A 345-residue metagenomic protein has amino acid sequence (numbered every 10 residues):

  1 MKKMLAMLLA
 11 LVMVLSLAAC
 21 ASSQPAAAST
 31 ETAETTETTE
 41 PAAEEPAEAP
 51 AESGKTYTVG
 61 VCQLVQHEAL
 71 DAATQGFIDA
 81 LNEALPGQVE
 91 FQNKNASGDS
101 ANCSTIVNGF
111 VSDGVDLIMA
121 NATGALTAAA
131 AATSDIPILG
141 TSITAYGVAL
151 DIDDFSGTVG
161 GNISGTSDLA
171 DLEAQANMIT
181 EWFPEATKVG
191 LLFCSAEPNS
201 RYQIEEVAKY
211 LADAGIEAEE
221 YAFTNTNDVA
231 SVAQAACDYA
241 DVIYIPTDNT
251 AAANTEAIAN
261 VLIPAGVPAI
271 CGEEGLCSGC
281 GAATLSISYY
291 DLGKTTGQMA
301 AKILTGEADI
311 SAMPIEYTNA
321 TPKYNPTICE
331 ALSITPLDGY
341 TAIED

Functional and structural regions predicted by a protein language model:
K3-S23: Sec-dependent N-terminal signal peptides of Gram-positive bacterial secreted proteins and lipoproteins
A18-A33, E40-E44: Bacterial lipoprotein signal-peptidase II cleavage site
A51-G54, Y146-K188, I287-A308: Hydrophobic alpha-helical segments within soluble ligand-binding/sensing domains
G54-I78, A84-P86, Q92-C103, A196 (+2 more regions): Extracytoplasmic "Venus flytrap"
V59, F77, S164-L211, A312-C329: An alpha-beta-alpha
N93-D154, D248-I263, V267-G272: Beta-alpha junction/loop-to-helix N-cap segments that form part of ligand/metal-binding clefts
P198-V267, E273: Pocket-lining segment of extracytoplasmic ligand-binding domains
K302-D345: Hinge/cleft segment of the Venus flytrap/periplasmic-binding protein
